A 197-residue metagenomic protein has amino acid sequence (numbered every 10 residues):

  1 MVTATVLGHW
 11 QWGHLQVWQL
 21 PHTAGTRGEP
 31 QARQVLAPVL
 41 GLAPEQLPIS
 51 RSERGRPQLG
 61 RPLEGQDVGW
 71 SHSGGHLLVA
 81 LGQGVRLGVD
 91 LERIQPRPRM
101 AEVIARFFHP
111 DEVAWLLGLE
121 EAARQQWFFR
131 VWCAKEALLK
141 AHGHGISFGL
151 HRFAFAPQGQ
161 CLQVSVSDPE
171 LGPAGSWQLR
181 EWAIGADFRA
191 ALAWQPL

Functional and structural regions predicted by a protein language model:
M1-L197: Core catalytic alpha/beta fold that binds nucleotide/phospho-ligands
